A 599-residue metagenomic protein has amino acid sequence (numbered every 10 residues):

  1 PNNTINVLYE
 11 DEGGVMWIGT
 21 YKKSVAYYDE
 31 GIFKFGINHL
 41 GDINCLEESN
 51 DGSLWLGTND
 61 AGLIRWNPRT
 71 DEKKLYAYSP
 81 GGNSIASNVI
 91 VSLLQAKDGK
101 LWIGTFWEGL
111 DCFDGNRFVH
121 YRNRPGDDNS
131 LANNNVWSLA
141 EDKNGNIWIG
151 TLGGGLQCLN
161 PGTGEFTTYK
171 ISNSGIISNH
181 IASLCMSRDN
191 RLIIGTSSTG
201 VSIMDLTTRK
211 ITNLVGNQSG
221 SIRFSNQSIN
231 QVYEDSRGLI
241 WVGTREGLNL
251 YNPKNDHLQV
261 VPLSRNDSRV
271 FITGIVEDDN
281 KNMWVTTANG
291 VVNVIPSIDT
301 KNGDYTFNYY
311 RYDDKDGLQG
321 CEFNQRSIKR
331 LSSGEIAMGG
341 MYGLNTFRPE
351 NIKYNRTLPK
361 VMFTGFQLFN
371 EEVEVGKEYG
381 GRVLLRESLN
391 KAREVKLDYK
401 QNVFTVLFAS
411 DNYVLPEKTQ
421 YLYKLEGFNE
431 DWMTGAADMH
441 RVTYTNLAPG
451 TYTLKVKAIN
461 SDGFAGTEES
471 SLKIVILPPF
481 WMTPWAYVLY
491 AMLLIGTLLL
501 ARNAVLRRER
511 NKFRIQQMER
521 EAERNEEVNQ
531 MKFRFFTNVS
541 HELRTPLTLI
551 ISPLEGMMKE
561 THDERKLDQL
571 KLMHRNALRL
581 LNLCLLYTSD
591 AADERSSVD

Functional and structural regions predicted by a protein language model:
P1-N6, Y21-K23, F35-N44, G82-A86 (+6 more regions): Residue-level "micro-hotspots" composed of small/polar
E10-G13, E48-D51, Q95-D98, E141-N144 (+4 more regions): Residue-level detector of Asp-centered blade-edge/turn motifs that repeat once per structural unit in beta-propeller
M16-W17, L54-W55, K100-W102, N146-W148 (+4 more regions): Conserved beta-propeller blade signature
Y28-I32, N67-D71, F113-R117, N160-G164 (+4 more regions): Short loop/turn segments that connect beta-strands within beta-propeller blades
R514-K559, R575: Primarily the dimerization/phosphotransfer
M558-K566: Short acidic helix/loop segment immediately C-terminal to the autophosphorylated histidine in two-component histidine
R575-L581: Short alpha-helical segment of the dimerization/phosphotransfer core of two-component systems
Y587-E594: Conserved small/polar residues in nucleotide/adenosyl-binding loops
